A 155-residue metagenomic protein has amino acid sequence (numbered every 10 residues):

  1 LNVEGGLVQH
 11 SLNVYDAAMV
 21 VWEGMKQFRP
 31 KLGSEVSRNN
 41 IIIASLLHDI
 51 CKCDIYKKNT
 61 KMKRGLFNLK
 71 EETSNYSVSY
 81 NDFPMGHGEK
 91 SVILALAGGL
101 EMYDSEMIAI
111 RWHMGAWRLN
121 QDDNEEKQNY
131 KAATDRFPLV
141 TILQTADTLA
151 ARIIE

Functional and structural regions predicted by a protein language model:
V3-G5, Q9-H10, V21, Q27-E155: Divalent metal-dependent catalytic cores for phosphoryl transfer on phosphate-bearing substrates
V14: Conserved hydrophobic/aromatic pocket- or pore-lining residues that grip, position, or stack substrates in active sites
